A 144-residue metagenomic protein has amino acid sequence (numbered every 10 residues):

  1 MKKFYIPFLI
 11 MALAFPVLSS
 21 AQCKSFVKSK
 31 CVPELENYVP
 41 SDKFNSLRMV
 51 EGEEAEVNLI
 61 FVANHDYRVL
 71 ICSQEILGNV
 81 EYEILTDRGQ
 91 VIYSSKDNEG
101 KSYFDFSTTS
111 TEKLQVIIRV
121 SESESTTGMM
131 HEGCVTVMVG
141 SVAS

Functional and structural regions predicted by a protein language model:
M1-S25: Bacterial Sec-dependent N-terminal signal peptides
I10-A12, S19, H131, M138-S141: N-terminal cationic amphipathic segment used for targeting or macromolecule association
S19-Y38: Predominantly extracellular/luminal regions of secreted and cell-surface proteins, especially disulfide-bonded
Q22, L47-M129, S141-S144: Acidic, Ser/Thr/Pro-rich low-complexity intrinsically disordered segments
S29, P33, S95-K96, C134-S144: Extracytoplasmic/periplasmic copper-protein system
Y38-S46: A short helix->beta-strand "capping" segment at the edge of beta-propeller domains
